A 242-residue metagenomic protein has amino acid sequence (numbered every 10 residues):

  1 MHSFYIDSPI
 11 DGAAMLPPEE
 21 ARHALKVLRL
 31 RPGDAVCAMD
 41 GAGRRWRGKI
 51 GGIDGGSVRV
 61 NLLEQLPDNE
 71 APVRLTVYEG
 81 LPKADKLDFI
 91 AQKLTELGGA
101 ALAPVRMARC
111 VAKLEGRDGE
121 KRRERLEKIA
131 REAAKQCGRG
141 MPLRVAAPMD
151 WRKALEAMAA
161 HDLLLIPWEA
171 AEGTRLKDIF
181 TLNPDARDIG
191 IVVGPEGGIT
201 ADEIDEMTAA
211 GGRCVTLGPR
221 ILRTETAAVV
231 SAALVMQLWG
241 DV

Functional and structural regions predicted by a protein language model:
M1-D68: N-terminal positively charged helical leader segments and presequences
G33, L94, A130, M207 (+1 more regions): Residue-level signal for inorganic ion chemistry
V36, N61, N69, V73-Y78 (+1 more regions): Mobile, glycine- and charge-enriched loop segments and immediately flanking short secondary-structure elements within
V36, V60, P142-A146, C214: Generic structural signal for residues in well-ordered beta-strands
P67-L165: RNA substrate-binding interface of SAM-dependent RNA methyltransferases
E120-R123, L182, A233-L234: Short, hinge-like loop/turn segments at secondary-structure boundaries
D162-I204, G212-T216: Active-site/ligand-binding-proximal alpha/beta "capping" segment
A201-V242: Structured adenosyl-cofactor binding patch, chiefly the S-adenosyl-L-methionine
